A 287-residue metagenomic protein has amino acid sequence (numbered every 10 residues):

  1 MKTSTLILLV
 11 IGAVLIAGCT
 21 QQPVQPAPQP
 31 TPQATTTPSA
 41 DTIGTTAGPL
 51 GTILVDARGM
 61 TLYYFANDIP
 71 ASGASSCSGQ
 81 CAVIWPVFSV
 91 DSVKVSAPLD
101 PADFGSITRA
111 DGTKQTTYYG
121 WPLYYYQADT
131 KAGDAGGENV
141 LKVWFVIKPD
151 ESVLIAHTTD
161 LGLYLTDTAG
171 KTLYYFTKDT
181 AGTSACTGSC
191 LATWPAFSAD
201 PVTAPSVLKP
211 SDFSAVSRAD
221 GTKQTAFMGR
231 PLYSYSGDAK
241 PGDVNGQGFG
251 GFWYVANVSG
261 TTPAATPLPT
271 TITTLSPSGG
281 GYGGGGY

Functional and structural regions predicted by a protein language model:
M1-T37: Secretory targeting signatures
Q25-T37, P263-Y287: Ser/Thr/Gly/Pro-rich low-complexity, disordered linker/stalk segments of secreted and cell-surface proteins
P38-P70, V83-G105, V153-L163, F176: The feature marks the first
I43-T61, T108-W121, V153-T172, V216-R230 (+1 more regions): Short, low-complexity cationic-aromatic patches
D56-R58, F65-N67, Y126-Q127, D167-A169 (+2 more regions): Active-site-proximal beta-strand/loop segments in catalytic clefts of secreted hydrolases
N67-A71, V93, A128-A132, T177-G182 (+2 more regions): Acidic glycine-/aspartate-rich tracts in secreted/extracellular proteins
P70-G105, K142-K148, T183-S214, G251-A264: A low-complexity, Ser/Thr/Gly/Pro-enriched, surface-exposed linker/loop concept that marks segments flanking
P101-F145, S211-S259: Extracytosolic low-complexity repeat regions of secreted or lipid-anchored proteins
